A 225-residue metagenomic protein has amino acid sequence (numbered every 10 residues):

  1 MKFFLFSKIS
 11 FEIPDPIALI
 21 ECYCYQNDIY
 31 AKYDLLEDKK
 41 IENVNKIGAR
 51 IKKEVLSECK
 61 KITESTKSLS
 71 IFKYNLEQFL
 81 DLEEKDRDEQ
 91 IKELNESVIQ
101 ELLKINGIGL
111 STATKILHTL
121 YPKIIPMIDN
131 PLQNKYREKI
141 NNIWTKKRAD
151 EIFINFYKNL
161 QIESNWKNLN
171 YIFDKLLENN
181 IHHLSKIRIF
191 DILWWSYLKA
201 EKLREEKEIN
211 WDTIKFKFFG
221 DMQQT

Functional and structural regions predicted by a protein language model:
M1-K104, K123-T225: An N-terminal alpha-helical hairpin/helix-loop-helix interaction module that forms a charged, gly/pro-flexible surface
T112-T119: Short hydrophobic alpha-helical segments that form membrane-spanning helices or hydrophobic packing faces of helical
